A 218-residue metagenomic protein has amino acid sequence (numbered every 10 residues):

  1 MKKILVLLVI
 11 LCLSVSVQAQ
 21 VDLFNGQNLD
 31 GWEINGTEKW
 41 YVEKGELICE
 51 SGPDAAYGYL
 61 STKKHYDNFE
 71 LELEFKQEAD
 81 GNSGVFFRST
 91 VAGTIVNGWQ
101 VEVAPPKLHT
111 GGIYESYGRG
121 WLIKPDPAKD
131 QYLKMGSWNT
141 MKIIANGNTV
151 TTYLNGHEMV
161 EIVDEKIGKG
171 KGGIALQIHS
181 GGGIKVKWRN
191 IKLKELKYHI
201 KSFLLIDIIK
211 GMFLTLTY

Functional and structural regions predicted by a protein language model:
I4-L13: Sec-dependent N-terminal signal peptides
A19-I209: Carbohydrate-interacting regions of secretory-pathway proteins
L214-T217: Short, intrinsically disordered C-terminal tails of secreted or membrane-associated proteins
